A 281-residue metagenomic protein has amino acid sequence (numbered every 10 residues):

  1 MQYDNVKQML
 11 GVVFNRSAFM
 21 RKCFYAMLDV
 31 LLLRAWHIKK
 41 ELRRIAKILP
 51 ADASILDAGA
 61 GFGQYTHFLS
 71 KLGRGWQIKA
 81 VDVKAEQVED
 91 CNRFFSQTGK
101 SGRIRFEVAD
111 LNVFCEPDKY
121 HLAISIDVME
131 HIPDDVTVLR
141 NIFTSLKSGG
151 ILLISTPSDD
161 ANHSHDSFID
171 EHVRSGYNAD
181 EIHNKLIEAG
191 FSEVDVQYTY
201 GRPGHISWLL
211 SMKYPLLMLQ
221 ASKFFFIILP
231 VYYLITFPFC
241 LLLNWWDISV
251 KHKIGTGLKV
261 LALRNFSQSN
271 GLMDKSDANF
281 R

Functional and structural regions predicted by a protein language model:
M1-D118, L122, I126, V136-L139 (+6 more regions): Conserved N-terminal segment of class I S-adenosyl-L-methionine
R21-A26, F94, A221-C240: A short, charged, and often flexible helix/loop element on the N-terminal side of the glycosyltransferase catalytic
Q87, I132, D160-N162, R202: Feature marks short, surface-exposed loop/turn motifs that line or immediately flank catalytic pockets and channel
D127-H131: A short His-aromatic
T137-S148: A short glycine-rich, Lys/Arg-flanked "PGG" loop and its adjoining helix->strand segment in the class I
I154-S175, N184: Short, glycine-/aromatic-enriched active-site segment of Class I SAM-dependent methyltransferases
H183-Q197, P238: A SAM-dependent methyltransferase catalytic signature shared across enzymes that methylate proteins
D195-Y233, K253, G257: Conserved catalytic loop of SAM-dependent methyltransferase domains
